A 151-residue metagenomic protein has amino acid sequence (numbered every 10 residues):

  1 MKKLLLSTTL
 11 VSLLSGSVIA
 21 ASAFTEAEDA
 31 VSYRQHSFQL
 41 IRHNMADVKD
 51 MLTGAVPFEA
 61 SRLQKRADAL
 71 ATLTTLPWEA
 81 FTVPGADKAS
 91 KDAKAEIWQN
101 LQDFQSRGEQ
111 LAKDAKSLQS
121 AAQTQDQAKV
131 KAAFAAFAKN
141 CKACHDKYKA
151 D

Functional and structural regions predicted by a protein language model:
M1-L4: Positively charged n-region of N-terminal signal peptides that target proteins for export
S7-G16: Bacterial N-terminal signal peptides
A23-F134: Extracytoplasmic c-type cytochrome modules immediately beyond a signal peptide or single-pass transmembrane anchor
Q125, Y148-D151: Inter-heme linker and motif-flanking segments adjacent to c-type heme-binding CXXCH motifs in c-type cytochromes
F137-K149: The canonical Cys-X-X-Cys-His
